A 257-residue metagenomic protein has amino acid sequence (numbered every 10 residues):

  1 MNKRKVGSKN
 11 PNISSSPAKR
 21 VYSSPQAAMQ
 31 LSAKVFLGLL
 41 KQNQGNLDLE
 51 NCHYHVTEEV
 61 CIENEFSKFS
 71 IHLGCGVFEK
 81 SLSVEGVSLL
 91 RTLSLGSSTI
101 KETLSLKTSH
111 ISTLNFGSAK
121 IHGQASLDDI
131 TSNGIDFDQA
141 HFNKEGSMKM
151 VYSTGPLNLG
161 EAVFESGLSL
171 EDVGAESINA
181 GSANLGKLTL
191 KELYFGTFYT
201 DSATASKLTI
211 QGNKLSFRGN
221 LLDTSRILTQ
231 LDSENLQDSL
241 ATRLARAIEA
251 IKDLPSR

Functional and structural regions predicted by a protein language model:
N2, G7-R257: N-terminal leader/targeting and pre-domain segments
